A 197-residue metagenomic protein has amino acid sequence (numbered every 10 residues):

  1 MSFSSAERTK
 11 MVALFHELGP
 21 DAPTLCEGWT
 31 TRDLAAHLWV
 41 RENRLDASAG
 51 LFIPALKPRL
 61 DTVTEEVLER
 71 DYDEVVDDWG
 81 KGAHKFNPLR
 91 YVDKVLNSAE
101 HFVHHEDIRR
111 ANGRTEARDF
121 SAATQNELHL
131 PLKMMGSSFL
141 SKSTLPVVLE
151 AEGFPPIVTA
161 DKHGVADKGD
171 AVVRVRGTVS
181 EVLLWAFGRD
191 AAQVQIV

Functional and structural regions predicted by a protein language model:
M1-G50: An N-terminal domain-cap segment
F3, E17-D21, R44-R59, E74 (+1 more regions): Structured surface interface patches that mediate subunit assembly and partner/cofactor docking
T30-T31, D71, T178: Short, structural beta-strand-to-alpha-helix junction motif
A36, E69-D73: N-terminal accessory alpha/beta regions
V63-V67: Acidic catalytic motifs of isoprenoid enzymes
